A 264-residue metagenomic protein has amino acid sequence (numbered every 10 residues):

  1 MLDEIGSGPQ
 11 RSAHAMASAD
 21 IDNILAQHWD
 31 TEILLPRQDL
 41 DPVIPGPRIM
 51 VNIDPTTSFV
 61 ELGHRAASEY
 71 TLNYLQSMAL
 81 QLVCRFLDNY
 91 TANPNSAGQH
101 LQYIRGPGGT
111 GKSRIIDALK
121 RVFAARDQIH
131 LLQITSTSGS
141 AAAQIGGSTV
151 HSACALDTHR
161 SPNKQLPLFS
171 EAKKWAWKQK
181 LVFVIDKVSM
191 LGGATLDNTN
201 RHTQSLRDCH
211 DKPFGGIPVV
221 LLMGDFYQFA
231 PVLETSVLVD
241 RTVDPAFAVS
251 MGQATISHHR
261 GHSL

Functional and structural regions predicted by a protein language model:
M1-L264: Conserved ATP-binding/catalytic motifs of P-loop helicase motor domains
